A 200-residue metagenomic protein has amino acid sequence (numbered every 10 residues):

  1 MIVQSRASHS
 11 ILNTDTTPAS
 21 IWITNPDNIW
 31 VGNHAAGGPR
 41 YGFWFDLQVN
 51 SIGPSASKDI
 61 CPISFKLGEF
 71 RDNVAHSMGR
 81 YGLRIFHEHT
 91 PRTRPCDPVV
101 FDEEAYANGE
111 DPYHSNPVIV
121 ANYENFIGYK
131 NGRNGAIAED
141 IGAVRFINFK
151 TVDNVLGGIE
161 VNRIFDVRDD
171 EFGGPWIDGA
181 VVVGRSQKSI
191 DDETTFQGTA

Functional and structural regions predicted by a protein language model:
M1, S5, N28, N33-H34 (+7 more regions): Consensus "Asn ladder" position of solenoid repeat domains
M1-I23, R40-L67, R80-V118, L156-F172 (+1 more regions): Acidic/polar low-complexity surface segments
N13, G128-Y129, I137-D140: Low-complexity, polar/charged sequence tracts that form flexible coils or short amphipathic helices and often embed
T17, T24-I29, P39, S64 (+8 more regions): Repetitive beta-strand solenoid architecture
Y41, Y81, Y106, Y113 (+3 more regions): Sequence-level detector for tyrosine residue identity
